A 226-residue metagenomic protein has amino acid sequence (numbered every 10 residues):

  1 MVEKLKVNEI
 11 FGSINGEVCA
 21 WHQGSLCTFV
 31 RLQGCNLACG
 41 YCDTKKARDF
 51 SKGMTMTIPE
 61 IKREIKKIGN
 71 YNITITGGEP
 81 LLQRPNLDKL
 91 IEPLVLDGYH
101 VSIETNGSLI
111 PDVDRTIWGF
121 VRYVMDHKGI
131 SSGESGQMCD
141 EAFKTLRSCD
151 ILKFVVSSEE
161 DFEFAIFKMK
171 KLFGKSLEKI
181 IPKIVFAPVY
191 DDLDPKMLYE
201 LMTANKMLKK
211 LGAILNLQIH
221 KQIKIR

Functional and structural regions predicted by a protein language model:
M1-M54, K67-G69, K221-R226: N-terminal [4Fe-4S]-dependent radical SAM core
N8-E17, P59, R84, L146-C149: Surface-exposed loop/turn and secondary-structure junction residues enriched for glycine/proline
L26, K52, G78, K153-V156: Short N-terminal micro-motifs specific to bacterial/archaeal maturation and metal-cluster initiation sites
L26-T28, Y71, D150, P182: Short amphipathic alpha-helical segments
F29-R31, N72-T74, S102-E104: Short, conserved beta-strand segments within well-ordered enzyme catalytic domains that often line or immediately flank
G34-N36, K46, G77-E79, T105-G107: Short glycine-rich, polar/acidic loop-and-turn segments at beta strand-coil junctions
D49-G77, L81-P85: Glycine/small-residue-rich loop that forms an oxyanion/phosphate-binding "nest" at active or ligand-binding sites
K62, L81-R226: Conserved AdoMet/S-adenosylmethionine-binding subsite of the radical SAM
